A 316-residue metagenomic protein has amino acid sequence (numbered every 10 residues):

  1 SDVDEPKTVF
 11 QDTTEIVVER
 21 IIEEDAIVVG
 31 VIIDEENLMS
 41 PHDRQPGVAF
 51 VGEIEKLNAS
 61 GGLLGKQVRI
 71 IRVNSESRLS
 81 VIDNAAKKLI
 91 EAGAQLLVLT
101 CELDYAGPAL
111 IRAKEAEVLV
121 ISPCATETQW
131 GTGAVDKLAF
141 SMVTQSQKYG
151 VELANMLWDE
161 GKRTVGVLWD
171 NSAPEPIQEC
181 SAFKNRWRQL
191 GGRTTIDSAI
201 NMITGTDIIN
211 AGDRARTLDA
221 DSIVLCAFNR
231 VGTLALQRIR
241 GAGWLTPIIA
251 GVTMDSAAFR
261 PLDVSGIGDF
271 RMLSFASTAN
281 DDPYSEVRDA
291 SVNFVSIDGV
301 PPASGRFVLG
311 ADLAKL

Functional and structural regions predicted by a protein language model:
F10, E15-V17, A26, P41-V48 (+4 more regions): Beta-alpha junction/loop-to-helix N-cap segments that form part of ligand/metal-binding clefts
E15-V51, V73-L79, S172-I177, T278 (+1 more regions): Extracytoplasmic "Venus flytrap"
D25-V28, G65-R69, A92-L97, E115-V120 (+7 more regions): Loop/turn elements at helix/coil->beta-strand transitions in domains of secreted/extracellular proteins
H42-S60, V81, Y149-E152, P174-R193 (+1 more regions): Short, solvent-exposed amphipathic alpha-helices that sit in or adjacent to ligand/effector-binding or catalytic
L89-L103, L119-P123, G166-W169, D219-N229 (+4 more regions): Periplasmic-binding protein-like
W130-K137, D207-I208, S256-G268: Glycine-rich, charge-decorated loop segments at or immediately adjacent to ligand/cofactor-binding or catalytic sites
K137-I200, D221-S222: An alpha-beta-alpha
L236-A311: Extracellular/periplasmic periplasmic-binding protein-like sensory domains
